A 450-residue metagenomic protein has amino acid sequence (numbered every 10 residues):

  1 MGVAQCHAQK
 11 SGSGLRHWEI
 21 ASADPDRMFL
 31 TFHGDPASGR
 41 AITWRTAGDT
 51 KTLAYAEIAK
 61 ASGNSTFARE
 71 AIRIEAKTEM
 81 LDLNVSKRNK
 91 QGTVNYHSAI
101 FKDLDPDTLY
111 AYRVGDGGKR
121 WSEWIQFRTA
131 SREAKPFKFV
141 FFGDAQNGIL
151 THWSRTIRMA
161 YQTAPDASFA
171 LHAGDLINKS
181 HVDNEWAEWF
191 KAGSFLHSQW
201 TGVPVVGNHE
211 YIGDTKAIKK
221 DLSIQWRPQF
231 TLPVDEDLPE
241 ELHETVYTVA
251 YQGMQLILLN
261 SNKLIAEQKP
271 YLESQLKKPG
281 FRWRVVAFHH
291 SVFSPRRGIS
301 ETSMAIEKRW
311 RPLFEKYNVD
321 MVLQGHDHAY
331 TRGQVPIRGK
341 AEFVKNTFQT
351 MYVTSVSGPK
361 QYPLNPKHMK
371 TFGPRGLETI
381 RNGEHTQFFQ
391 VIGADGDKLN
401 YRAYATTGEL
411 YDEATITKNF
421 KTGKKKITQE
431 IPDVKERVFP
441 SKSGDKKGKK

Functional and structural regions predicted by a protein language model:
G2-F141, Q162-T163, H385, V391-K450: Acidic, histidine-bearing metal-coordination/catalytic regions of metal-dependent phosphoesterases
A37-A41, T50-Y55, N64-F67, G148-T151 (+5 more regions): Short, solvent-exposed loop/turn elements at domain surfaces
D49, A145-G148, L176-K179, N208-I212 (+5 more regions): Solvent-exposed loop/turn segments at secondary-structure junctions within structured extracellular/periplasmic domains
K51, N95-F101, L109-Q126, N184-G280 (+5 more regions): Extended active-site neighborhood of metal-dependent phosphoesterases/phosphodiesterases
K135-V205, E210-Y211: Conserved, compact domain cores that house catalytic/ligand-binding motifs in diverse enzymes and effector modules
F141-G143, F169-D175, T201-N208, L259-N260 (+3 more regions): Active-site neighborhood of phospho(di)ester-bond hydrolases with catalytic His/Asp-centered motifs
F142-G148, A173-E185, D214, Q255-L264 (+2 more regions): The substrate-binding groove and active-site-proximal loops of carbohydrate-active enzymes, especially glycoside
P279-V322, E342, T371-G373, V438-F439: Active-site-proximal segments of metal-dependent phosphoesterases and phosphodiesterases across multiple
